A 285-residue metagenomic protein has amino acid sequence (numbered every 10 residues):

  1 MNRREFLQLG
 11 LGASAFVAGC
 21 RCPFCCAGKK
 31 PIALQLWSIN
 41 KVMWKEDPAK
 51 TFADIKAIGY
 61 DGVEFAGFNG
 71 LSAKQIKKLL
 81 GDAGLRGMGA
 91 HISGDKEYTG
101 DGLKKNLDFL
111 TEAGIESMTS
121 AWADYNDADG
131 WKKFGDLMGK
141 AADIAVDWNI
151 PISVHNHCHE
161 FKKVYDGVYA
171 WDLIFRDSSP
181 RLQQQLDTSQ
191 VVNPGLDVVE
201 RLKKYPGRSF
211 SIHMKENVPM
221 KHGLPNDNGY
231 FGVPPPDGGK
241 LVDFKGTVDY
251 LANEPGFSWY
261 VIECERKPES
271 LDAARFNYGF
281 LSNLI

Functional and structural regions predicted by a protein language model:
E5-F24: N-terminal export signals
C20-E46, D54: C-terminal segment of N-terminal export signals and the immediately downstream linker at the start of the mature
I32-Q35, V63-F65, G87-I92, M118-S120 (+4 more regions): Hydrophobic faces of well-ordered beta-strands that scaffold small-molecule active sites in alpha/beta enzyme cores
K41-K45, E64-K74, S93-G102, D124-K132 (+5 more regions): Acidic-and-aromatic substrate-binding clefts and catalytic sites of carbohydrate-active enzymes
F52-A57, L71-M88, G102-G114, G139-W148 (+3 more regions): Acidic (Asp/Glu)-rich catalytic clusters
D95-Q183: Active-site acidic/histidine proton-transfer and metal-coordination neighborhood in alpha/beta enzyme cores
W148-D237: Acidic/histidine-rich catalytic cores of soluble enzymes
